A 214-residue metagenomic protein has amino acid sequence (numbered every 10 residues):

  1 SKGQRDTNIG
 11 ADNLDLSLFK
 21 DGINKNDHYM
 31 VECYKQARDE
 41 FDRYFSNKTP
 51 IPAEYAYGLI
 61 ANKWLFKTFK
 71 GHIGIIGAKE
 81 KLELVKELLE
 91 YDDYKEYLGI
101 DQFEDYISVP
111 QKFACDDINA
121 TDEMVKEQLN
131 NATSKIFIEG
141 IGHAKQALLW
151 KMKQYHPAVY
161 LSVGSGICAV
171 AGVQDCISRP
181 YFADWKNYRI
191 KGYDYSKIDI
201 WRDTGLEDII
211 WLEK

Functional and structural regions predicted by a protein language model:
S1-G99: Electropositive, gly/pro-rich neighborhoods at or near active sites that engage anionic ligands
K2, A78-L82, I138-A147, G164-C168: Gly/Ser/Thr-rich loops at beta-strand to alpha-helix junctions that form or flank small-molecule/cofactor-binding
Q36, P110-D116, C168-V170: A short acidic, often aromatic-flanked loop/helix-cap motif at beta-alpha or helix-coil junctions that lines enzyme
D42, E104-Y106, R202-G205: Acidic/Gly/His-enriched mid-domain segments of enzyme catalytic cores or analogous surface patches that mediate
N47-T49, P110, S134: Short, basic, glycine/proline-bearing loop/turn elements
F69-A132, Y155: Conserved nucleotide-cofactor-binding alpha/beta core module
E127, A132-I136, I141, L148 (+1 more regions): Aromatic-anchored, glycine/proline-accented short structural segments that stabilize local strand-turns or short
A144-K214: C-terminal functional extensions of proteins
